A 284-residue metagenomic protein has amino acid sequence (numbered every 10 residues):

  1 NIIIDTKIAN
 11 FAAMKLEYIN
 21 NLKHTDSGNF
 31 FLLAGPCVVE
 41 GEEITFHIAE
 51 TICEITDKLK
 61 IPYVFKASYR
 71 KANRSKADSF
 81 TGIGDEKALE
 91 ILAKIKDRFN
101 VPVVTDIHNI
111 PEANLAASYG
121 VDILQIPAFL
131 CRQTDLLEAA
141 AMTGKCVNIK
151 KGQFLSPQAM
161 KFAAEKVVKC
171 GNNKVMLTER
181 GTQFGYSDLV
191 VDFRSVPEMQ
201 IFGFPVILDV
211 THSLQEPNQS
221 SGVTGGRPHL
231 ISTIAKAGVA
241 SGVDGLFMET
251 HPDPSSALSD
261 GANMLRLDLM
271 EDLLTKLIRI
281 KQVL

Functional and structural regions predicted by a protein language model:
M14-L32, L284: N-terminal amphipathic alpha-helix/helix-capping segment at the start of soluble metabolic enzymes
L32-A34, Y63-A67, V103-T105, L124-I126 (+4 more regions): Hydrophobic faces of well-ordered beta-strands that scaffold small-molecule active sites in alpha/beta enzyme cores
P36-T45, Y63-D85, T250-G261: Glycine-rich, proline-tolerant flexible connector loops at the mouths of alpha/beta enzymes
C37-E50, K150-K161, R180-E198, E216-A235: Active-site glycine- and acidic-residue-rich loops that bind and position anionic ligands or nucleotide-like cofactors
I52, F80-V103, A140-C146, P197-V206 (+1 more regions): Alpha-helix-loop-beta-strand connector modules within alpha/beta enzyme cores
A67-Q125, R132-L136: N-terminal active-site wall of soluble small-molecule enzyme domains
S75, F129-E198: Conserved anion-binding
L115-Q125, A139-V147, V168-K174, F202-P205 (+1 more regions): Glycine-enriched alpha-helix->loop->beta-strand junction motifs that scaffold or abut catalytic
